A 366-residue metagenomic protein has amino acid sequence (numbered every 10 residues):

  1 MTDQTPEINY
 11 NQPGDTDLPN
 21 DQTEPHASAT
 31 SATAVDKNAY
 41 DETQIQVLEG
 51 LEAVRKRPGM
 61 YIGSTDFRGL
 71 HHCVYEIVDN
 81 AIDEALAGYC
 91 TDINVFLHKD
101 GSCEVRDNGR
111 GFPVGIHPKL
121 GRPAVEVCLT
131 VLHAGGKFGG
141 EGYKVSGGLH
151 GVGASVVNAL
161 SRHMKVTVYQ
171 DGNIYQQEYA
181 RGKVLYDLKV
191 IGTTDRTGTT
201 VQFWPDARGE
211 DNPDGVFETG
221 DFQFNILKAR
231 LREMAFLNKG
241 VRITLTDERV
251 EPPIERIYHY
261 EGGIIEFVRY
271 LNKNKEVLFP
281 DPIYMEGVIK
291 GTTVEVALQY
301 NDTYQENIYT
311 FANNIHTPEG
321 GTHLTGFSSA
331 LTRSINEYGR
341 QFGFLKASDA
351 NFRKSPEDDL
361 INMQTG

Functional and structural regions predicted by a protein language model:
T2-Q44, G101-A124, G135-Y270: GHKL-type ATPase core
V47-R55, H98-K99, R106, I191-Q202 (+1 more regions): Flexible hinge/switch segments at interdomain interfaces of large molecular machines
K56-V74: Conserved short strand/loop->alpha-helix "switch" segment adjacent to the catalytic nucleotide/phosphoryl-transfer site
R57, E76-I77, A81-E84, N108 (+6 more regions): Generic, well-ordered alpha-helical scaffold segments in large soluble proteins
R68-T91, G153-L160: Conserved ATP-binding N-box helix of the HATPase_c
T91-L97: A conserved short beta-strand within the histidine kinase catalytic ATPase domain
C128: Short basic (Lys/Arg) and small-residue
P213, N225, E233-M234, G240-G366: GHKL/Histidine-kinase-like ATPase module
